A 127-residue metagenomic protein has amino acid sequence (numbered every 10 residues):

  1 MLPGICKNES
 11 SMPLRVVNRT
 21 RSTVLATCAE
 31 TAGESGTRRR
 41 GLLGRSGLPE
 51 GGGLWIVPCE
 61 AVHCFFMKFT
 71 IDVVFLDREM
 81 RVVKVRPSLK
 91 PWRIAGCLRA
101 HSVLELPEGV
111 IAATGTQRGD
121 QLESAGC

Functional and structural regions predicted by a protein language model:
L2-C127: Compact, glycine-rich, soluble single-domain proteins
